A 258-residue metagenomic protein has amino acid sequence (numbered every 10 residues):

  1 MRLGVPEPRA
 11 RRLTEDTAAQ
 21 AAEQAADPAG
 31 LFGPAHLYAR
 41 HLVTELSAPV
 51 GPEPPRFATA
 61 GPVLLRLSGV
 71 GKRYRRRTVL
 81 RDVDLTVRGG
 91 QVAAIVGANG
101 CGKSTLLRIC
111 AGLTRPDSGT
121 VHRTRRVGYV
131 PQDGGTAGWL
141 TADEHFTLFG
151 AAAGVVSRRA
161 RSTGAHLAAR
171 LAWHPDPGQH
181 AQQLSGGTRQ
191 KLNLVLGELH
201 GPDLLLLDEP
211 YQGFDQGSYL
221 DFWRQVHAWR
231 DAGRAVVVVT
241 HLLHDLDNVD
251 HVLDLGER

Functional and structural regions predicted by a protein language model:
V96-A98: The feature captures the beta-strand-to-loop junction immediately N-terminal to the Walker
A111: Helix-to-loop junction immediately C-terminal to a conserved catalytic motif
D133, G138-A153: Q-loop/switch helix immediately C-terminal to the Walker
T147, R159-D176: Conserved ABC ATPase "signature" region
H180-G187: Conserved ABC ATPase signature
L205-E209: Catalytic Walker B motif of ABC-type/P-loop ATPase nucleotide-binding domains
